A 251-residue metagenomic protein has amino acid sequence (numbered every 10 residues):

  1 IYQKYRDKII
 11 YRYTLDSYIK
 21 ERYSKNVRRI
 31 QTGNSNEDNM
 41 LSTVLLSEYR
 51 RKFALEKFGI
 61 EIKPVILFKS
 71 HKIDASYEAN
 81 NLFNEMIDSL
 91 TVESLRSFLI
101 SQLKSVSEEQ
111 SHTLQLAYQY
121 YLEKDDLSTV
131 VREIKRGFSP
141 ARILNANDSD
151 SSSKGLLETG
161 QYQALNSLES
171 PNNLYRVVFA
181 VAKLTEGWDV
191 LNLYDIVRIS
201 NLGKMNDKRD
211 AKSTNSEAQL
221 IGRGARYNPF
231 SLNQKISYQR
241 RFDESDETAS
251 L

Functional and structural regions predicted by a protein language model:
I1-V65, S76, S97-S105, A211-R223 (+2 more regions): Conserved P-loop NTPase catalytic core
Y2-Y11, N80-I87, L193-G203, A211-S216: Short secondary-structure boundary/capping segments
Q3-T14, H112-L127, N192: Short N-terminal helix-initiation segments at or just after the protein's N-terminus
I9-I10, D16, K25-V27, K63-L67 (+5 more regions): Beta-sheet entry/capping signal
S17-R22, T129-F138, E244-D246: Short, conserved catalytic or adaptor-binding loops enriched in Gly and charged residues
T32-D38, K72-S76, S151-S153, L202-G203: Short acidic, S/G/P-rich loop/turn micro-motifs used as interaction or catalytic elements
K52-V178, D210-S213: Conserved C-terminal RecA-like helicase domain
S149-L251: Conserved RecA-like P-loop NTPase helicase motor core
